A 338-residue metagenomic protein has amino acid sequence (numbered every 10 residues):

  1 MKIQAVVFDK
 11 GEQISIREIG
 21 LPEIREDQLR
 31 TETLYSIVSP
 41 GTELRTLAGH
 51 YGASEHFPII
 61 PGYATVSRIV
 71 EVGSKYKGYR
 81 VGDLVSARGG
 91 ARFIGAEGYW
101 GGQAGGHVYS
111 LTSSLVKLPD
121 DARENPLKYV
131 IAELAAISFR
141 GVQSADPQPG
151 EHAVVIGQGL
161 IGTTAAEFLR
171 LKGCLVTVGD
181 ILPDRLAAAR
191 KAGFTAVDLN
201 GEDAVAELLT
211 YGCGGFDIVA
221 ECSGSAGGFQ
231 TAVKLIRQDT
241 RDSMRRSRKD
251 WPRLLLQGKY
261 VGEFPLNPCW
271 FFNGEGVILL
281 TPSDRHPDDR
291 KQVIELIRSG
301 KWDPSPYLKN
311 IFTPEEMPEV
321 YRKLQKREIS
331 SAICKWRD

Functional and structural regions predicted by a protein language model:
M1, V233, D242-M244, P287-D338: C-terminal hydrophobic helical "lid"/dimerization subdomain of Rossmann-like NAD(P)H-dependent oxidoreductases
A5, H152-A153, L254: Conserved hydrophobic helix-helix packing surfaces used for dimerization/oligomerization
P22-V38, G49-A91, P119-A122: Glycine-rich beta-strand-centered segment in the early N-terminal region that forms part of a ligand/cofactor-binding
R25, R80-D83, Q148, R237 (+1 more regions): Residue-level recognition of short, solvent-exposed, well-ordered loop/turn junctions that link secondary-structure
V85-I156: NAD(P)H dinucleotide-binding glycine-rich loop of Rossmann-like/cofactor-binding domains, especially the beta1-alpha1
N125-E202: Mid-domain Rossmann-like dinucleotide-binding core that forms the NAD(H)/NADP(H) cofactor-binding site
T195-I278: Glycine-rich cofactor phosphate-binding loops and adjacent beta1-alpha1 units of small-molecule cofactor enzyme domains
L209, C213, Y260-K309, P318-E319: C-terminal substrate-binding/catalytic core of Rossmann-like NAD(P)-dependent dehydrogenases/reductases
